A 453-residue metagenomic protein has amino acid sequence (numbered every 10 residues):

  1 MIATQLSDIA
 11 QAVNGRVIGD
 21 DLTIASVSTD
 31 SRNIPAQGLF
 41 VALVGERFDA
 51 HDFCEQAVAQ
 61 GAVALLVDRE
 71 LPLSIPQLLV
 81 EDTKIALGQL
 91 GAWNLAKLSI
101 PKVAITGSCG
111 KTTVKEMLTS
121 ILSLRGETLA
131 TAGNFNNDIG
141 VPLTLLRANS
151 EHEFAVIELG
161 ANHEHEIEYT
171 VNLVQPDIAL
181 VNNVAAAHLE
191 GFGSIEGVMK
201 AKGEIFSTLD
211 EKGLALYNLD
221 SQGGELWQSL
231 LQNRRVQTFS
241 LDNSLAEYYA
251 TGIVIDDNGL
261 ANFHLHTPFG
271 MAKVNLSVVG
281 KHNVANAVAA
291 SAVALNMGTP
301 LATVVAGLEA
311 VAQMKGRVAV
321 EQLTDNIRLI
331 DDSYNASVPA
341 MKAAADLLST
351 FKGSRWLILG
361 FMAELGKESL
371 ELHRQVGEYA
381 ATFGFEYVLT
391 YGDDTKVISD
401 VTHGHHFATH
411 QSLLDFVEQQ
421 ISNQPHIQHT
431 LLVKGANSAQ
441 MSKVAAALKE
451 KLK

Functional and structural regions predicted by a protein language model:
M1-Q89, W93, V279, S349-G353 (+2 more regions): N-terminal leader/targeting and accessory segments in enzymes
D8-Q11, L87-L219, E225-N233, A294 (+3 more regions): Phosphate-binding loop of NTP-binding sites
I18-V27, I85-G88, N136-I139, L159-E164 (+5 more regions): Short gly/ser/thr-rich secondary-structure transition/capping motifs
N33-A42, T128-L129, I139, L143-A155 (+1 more regions): Mobile, glycine- and charge-enriched loop segments and immediately flanking short secondary-structure elements within
R47, M314, Y334-H403: Active-site beta-alpha connecting loops in nucleotide-dependent enzymes
V67-S74, L180-R328, G353, E378-A381 (+4 more regions): Acidic, Mg2+-coordinating active-site environments of NTP-dependent enzymes
I105, K315-R317, S438-V444: ATP-dependent carboxylate/acyl-activation modules
